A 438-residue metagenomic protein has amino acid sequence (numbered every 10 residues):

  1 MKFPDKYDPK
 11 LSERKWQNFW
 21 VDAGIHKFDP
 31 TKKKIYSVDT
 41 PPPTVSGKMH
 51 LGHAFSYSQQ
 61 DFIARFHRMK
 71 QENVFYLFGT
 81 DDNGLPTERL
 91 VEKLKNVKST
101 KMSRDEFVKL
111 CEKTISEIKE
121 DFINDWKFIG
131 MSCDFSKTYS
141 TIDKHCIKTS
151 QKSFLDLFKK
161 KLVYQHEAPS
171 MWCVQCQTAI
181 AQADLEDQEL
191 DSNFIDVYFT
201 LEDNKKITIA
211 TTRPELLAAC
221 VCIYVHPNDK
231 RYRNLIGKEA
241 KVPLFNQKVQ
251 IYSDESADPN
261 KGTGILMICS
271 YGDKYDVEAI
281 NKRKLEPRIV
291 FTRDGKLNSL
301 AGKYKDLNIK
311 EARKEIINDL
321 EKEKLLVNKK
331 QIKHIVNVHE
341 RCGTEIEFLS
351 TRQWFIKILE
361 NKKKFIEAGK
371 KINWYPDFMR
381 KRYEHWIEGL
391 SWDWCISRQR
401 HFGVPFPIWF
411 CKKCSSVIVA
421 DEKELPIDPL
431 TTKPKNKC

Functional and structural regions predicted by a protein language model:
M1-K2, T40-M49, T100-K109, A301: Glycine-/proline-rich flexible loop or hinge segments
M1-K48, V74, V327, E340: Non-catalytic terminal extensions that flank enzyme cores
D5, T40, F199, T211 (+7 more regions): Pocket-edge structural micro-motifs
K15, F19-A23, E92-K206, K261 (+2 more regions): Residue patterns forming the tRNA-binding/recognition surfaces of aminoacyl-tRNA synthetases and related DALR
I25-K27, F194-T200, K248-A257: Glycine-/acidic-rich phosphate or pyrophosphate-binding loops and their flanking alpha/beta elements
F28-L90, T141, S150, A210-T211 (+4 more regions): N-terminal catalytic cores of NTP/NDP-binding nucleotidyl/phosphoryl-transfer enzymes
I207-I268, D273-E278: Protease-associated
T211-E215, T432-C438: Acidic, glycine-rich two-metal-ion catalytic cores of nucleic acid-processing enzymes
